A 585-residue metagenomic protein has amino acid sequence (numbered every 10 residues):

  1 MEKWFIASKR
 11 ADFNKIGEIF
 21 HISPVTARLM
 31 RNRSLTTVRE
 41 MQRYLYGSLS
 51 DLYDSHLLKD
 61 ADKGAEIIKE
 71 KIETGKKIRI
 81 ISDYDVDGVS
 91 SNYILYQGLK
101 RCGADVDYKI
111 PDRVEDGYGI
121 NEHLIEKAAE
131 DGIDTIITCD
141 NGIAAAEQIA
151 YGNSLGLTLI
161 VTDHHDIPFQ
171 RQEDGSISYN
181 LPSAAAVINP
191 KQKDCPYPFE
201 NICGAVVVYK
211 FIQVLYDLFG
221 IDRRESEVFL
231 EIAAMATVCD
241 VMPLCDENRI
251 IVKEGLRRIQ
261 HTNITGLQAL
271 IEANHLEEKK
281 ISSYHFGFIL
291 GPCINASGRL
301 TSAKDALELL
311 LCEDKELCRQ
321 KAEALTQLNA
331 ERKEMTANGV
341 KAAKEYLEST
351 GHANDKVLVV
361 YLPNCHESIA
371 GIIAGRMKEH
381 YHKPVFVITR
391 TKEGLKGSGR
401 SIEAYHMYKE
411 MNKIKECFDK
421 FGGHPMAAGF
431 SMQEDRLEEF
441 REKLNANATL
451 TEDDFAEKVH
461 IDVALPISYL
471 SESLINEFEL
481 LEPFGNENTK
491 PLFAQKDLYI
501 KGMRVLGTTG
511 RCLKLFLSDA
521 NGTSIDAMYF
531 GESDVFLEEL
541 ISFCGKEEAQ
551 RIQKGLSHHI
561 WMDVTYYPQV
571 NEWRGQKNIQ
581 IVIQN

Functional and structural regions predicted by a protein language model:
M1-K3: Catalytic domains of riboflavin
A7-T135, S154-G156, E173-G175, S183 (+2 more regions): Hydrophobic helix-and-loop "lid/oligomerization" segment in the mid-to-C-terminal part of catalytic domains
E70-T74, K315-Y361, K413-N585: Mid-to-C-terminal polyanion-binding domains and interfaces
D107, I160, L540: Conserved beta-strand positions in the Rossmann-like core of class I SAM-dependent methyltransferases
E126-A205, Y209-L218, V228, C245: Active-site cavity-forming subdomains of large catalytic enzyme subunits
H164-H165, H366, H424, C512: Histidine-centered active-site/metal-ligand motif
S176-Y179, A185-V187, E393-S401, S524-M528 (+1 more regions): Short, well-ordered strand-loop elements centered on a beta-strand within folded domains, enriched for acidic residues
V206, G371, G375, V564: Short alpha-helical basic/polar micro-motif
